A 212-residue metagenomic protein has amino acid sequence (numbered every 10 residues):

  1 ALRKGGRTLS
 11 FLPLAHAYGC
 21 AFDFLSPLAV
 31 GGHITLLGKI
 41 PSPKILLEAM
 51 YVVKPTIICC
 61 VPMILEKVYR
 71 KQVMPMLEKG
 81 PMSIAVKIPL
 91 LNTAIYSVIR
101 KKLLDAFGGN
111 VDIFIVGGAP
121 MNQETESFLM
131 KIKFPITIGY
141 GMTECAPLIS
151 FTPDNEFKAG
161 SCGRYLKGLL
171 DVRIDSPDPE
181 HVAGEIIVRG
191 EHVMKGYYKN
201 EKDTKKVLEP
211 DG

Functional and structural regions predicted by a protein language model:
A1-R7, L14-K101, N110, P135: Conserved AMP-binding/adenylation subdomain of ANL enzymes
R7-S10, I187: Short, well-ordered beta-strand segments
F11, H16-Y18, Y69, F128 (+2 more regions): Aromatic side chains
P13-L14, K39, A119, V193: Short beta->alpha junction loops/turns
I58, I95-G212: Conserved AMP-binding/adenylate-forming
